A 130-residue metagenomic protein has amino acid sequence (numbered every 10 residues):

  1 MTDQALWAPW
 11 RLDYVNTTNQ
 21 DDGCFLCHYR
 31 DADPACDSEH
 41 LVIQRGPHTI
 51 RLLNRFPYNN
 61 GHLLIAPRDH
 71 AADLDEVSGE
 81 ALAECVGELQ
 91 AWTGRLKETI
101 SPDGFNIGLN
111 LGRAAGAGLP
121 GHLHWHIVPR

Functional and structural regions predicted by a protein language model:
M1-R130: HIT superfamily nucleotide-processing domains
